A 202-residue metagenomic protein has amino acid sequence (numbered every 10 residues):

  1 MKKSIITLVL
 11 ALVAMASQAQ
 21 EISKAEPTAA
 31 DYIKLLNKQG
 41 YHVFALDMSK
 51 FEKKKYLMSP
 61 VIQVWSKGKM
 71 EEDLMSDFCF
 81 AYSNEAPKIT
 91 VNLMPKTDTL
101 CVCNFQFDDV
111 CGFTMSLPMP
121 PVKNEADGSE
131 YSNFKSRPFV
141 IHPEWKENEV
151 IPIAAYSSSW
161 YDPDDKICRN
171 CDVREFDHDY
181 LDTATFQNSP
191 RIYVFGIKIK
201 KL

Functional and structural regions predicted by a protein language model:
M1-A25: Bacterial Sec-dependent N-terminal signal peptides
E21-L36: Short N-terminal segments immediately surrounding and downstream of signal-peptide cleavage
K38-L46: Contiguous beta-strand segments within globular domains
F44, M58-P60, Y193-F195: Hydrophobic residues positioned within well-ordered beta-strands of beta-sheet architectures
S49-Y56, P143-N148: A short, structured loop/turn motif at beta-sheet edges
E52-N133: Structured domain cores in non-transmembrane regions
Q106-I199: Mature extracytoplasmic/lumenal regions of exported proteins
